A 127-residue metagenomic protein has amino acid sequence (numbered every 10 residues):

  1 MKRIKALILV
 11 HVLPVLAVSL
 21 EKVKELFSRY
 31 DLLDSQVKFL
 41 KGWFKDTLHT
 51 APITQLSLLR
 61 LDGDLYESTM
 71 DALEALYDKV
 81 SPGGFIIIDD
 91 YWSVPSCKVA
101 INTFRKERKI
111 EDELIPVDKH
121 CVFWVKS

Functional and structural regions predicted by a protein language model:
M1-S127: S-adenosylmethionine/decaboxylated-SAM
